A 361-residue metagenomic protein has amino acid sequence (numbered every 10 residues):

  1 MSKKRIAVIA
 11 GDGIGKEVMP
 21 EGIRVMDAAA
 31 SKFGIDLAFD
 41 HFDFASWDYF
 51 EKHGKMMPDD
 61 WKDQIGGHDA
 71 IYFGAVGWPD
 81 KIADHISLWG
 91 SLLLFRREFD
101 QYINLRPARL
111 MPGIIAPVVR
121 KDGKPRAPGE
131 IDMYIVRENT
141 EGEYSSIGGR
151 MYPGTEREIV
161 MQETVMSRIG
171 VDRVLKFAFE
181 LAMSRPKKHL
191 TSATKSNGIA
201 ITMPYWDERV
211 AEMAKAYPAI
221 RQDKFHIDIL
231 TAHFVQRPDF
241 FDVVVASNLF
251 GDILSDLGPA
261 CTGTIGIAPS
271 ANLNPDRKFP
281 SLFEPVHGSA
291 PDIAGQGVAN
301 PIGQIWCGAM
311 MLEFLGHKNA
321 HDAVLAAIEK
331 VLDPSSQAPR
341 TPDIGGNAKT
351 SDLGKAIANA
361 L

Functional and structural regions predicted by a protein language model:
R5-I14, Y72-G77, L190-S196, W306-E313: Short glycine-rich or small-residue beta-strand-to-loop segments that form or flank ligand, phosphate, metal/Fe-S
A7-R24, A29-A30, T155-I227, F240: Glycine-rich phosphate/diphosphate-binding loop of Rossmann-like nucleotide-binding domains
D12-G15, D69, V136, A178 (+5 more regions): Buried hydrophobic positions in well-ordered alpha/beta secondary-structure cores of metabolic enzymes
G22, M26, Q304-L312, I357: Buried hydrophobic packing segments
G34-P58, F234: N-terminal beta-loop-helix "entrance" segment that forms/cooperates in small-molecule cofactor or anionic ligand
Y49-M161, L249: N-terminal glycine-rich phosphate/adenylate-binding segment common to multiple enzyme folds
F50, F234-S336: Glycine-rich phosphate/nucleotide-binding loop
T140-E141, S146-S192, S196-A200, K318 (+1 more regions): Glycine-rich phosphate/pyrophosphate-binding loop and the adjoining helix
